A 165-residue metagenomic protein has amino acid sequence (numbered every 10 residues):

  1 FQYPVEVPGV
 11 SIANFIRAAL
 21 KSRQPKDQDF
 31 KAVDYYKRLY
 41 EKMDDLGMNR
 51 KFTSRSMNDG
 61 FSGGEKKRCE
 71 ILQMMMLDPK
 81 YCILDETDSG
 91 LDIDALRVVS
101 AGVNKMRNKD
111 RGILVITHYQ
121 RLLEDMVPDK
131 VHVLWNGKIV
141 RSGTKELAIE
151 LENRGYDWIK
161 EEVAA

Functional and structural regions predicted by a protein language model:
F1-E6, Y119-Q120: ABC ATPase nucleotide-binding domain signature
V5-K80: ABC-family P-loop ATPase nucleotide-binding domains
Y81-D85: Walker B motif beta-strand of ABC-family P-loop ATPases
E86-T87, D94: Walker B catalytic motif
L96-K109: Helical segment within the ABC ATPase nucleotide-binding domain
D110-H118: Conserved H-loop
H118-L122, N136: The feature captures the ABC ATPase H-loop/switch
K130, L134, K138-E161: Conserved beta-strand-loop-alpha-helix hinge in the C-terminal portion of ABC ATPase nucleotide-binding domains
